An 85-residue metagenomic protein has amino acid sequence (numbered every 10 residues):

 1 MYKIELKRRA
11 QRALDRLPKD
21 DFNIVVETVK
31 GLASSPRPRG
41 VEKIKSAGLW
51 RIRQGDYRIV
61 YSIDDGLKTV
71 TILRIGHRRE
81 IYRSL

Functional and structural regions predicted by a protein language model:
M1-E5, R9-N23, Q54, S62-L85: Enriched for short, Lys/Arg-rich terminal
E27-I52: A short, surface-exposed loop/turn module that caps and links secondary-structure elements
